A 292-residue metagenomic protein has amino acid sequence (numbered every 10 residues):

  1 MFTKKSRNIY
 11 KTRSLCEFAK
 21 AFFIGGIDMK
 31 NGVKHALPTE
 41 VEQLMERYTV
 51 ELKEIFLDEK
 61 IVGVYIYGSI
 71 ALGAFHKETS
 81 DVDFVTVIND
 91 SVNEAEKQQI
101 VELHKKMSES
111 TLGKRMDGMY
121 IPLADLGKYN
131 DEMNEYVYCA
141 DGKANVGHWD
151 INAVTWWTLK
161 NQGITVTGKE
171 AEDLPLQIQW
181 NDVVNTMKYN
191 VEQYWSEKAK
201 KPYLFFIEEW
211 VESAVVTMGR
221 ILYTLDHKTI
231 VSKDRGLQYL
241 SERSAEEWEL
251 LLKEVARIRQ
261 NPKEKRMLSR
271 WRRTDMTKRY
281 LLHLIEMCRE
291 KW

Functional and structural regions predicted by a protein language model:
F2-S6: Extreme N-terminal basic, low-complexity initiation segments that serve as generic localization/processing leaders
Y10-D28: Short, Lys/Arg-enriched N-terminal segments with co-localized hydrophobic residues within the first ~10-30 amino acids
M29-V64, E96, W292: Helical scaffold of the NTase/Pol beta-like nucleotidyltransferase catalytic core
K30-H35, T86, P262-M267: Glycine- and acidic
N31-K34, E102-E208, E212-V215, I221: Conserved NTP/Mg2+-binding pocket subregion across the NTase superfamily
L57-K60, E78, T111-K114: Short helix-terminating capping/connector loops at secondary-structure junctions
I66-H104, R115-P122: Catalytic metal-binding acidic patch
D173-W292: Nucleotidyltransferase catalytic cores
